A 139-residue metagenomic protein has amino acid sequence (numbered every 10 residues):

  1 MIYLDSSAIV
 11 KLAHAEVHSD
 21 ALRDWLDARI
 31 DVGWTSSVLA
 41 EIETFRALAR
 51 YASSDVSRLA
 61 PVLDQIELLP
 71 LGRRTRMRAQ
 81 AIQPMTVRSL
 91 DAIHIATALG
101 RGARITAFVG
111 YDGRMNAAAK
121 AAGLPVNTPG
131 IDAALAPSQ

Functional and structural regions predicted by a protein language model:
M1, S37, E41, L69 (+1 more regions): Acidic, PIN/NYN-like endoribonuclease modules and their adjacent C-terminal/linker elements
M1-S36, L48-A60, A134-S138: Short, well-structured N-terminal submotif of metal-dependent ribonuclease cores
D5, D91, D112: Acidic active-site catalytic centers that drive phospho-/nucleotidyl reactions and related ester hydrolyses
A8-I9, A40, T75, H94 (+1 more regions): Alpha-helix capping/helix-boundary segments
A21, E43, R78, A117-A118: Phosphate- and divalent-cation-binding pockets in alpha/beta enzyme and binding domains that engage nucleotide-derived
D64-T97: Acidic catalytic patch
